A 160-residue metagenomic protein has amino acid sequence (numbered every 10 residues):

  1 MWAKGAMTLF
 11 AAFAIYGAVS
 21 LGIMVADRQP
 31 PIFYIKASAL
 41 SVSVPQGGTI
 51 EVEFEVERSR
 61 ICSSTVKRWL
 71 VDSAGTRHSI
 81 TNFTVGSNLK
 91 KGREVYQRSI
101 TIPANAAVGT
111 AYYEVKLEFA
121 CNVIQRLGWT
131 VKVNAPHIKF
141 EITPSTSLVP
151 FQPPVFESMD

Functional and structural regions predicted by a protein language model:
W2-M24: Hydrophobic membrane-insertion alpha-helices, especially the h-region of bacterial N-terminal signal peptides
S20-P45, S145-D160: Short, compositionally biased P/S/T/A/G/V-rich stretches that sit at domain boundaries
S43-Q46, V56-T65: A short beta-turn/strand-edge loop motif at beta-sheet boundaries
T49, I61-S63, R93, V108-Y112: Extracellular Ig-like/FN3 beta-sandwich strand-entry sites
R77-K91, P136: Solvent-exposed serine/threonine-rich low-complexity stretches and specific carbohydrate-binding patches
L89-S99: Aromatic sugar-binding surface patches on proteins that engage polysaccharides or sugar-phosphate polymers
S99-V108, A120: Short, surface-exposed loop/turn segments at beta-strand-coil junctions that are enriched for proline with nearby
C121-D160: Short beta-strand elements
